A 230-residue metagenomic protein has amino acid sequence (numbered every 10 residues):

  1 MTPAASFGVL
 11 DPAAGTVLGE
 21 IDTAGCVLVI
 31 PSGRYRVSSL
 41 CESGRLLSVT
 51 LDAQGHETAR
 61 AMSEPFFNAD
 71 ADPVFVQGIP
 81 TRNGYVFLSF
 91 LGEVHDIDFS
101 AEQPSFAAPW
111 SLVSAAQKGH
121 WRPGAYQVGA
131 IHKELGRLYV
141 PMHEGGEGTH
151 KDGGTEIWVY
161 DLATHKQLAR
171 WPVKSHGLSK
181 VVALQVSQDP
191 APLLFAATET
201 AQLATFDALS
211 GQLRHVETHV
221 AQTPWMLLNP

Functional and structural regions predicted by a protein language model:
M1-I30: Asp-box/WD-like beta-propeller blade repeats and closely related beta-sheet repeat scaffolds
T2-A4, S43-L46, G92-V94, G145-G148 (+1 more regions): Short glycine/acidic-enriched loop and turn motifs that connect beta-strands
D11-G15, L51-G55, F99-E102, D161-T164 (+1 more regions): Short loop/turn segments that connect beta-strands within beta-propeller blades
A14-I21, T58-N68, F106-H120, K166-V173 (+1 more regions): A short beta-strand motif characteristic of beta-propeller blades
A24-R36, P65-G84, A115-L135, K174-P190 (+1 more regions): Beta-rich, blade/repeat-based domains predominating in secreted/periplasmic proteins but also intracellular
R36-S39, L47, G84-L88, L138-Y139 (+1 more regions): Conserved beta-propeller blade signature
V140-G154: Short, conserved, GDST-rich strand-edge loop motifs in beta-rich repeat architectures
E199-P230: Blade-level signature of beta-propeller repeat domains, shared across WD40, Kelch, NHL, RCC1 and BNR/Asp-box propellers
